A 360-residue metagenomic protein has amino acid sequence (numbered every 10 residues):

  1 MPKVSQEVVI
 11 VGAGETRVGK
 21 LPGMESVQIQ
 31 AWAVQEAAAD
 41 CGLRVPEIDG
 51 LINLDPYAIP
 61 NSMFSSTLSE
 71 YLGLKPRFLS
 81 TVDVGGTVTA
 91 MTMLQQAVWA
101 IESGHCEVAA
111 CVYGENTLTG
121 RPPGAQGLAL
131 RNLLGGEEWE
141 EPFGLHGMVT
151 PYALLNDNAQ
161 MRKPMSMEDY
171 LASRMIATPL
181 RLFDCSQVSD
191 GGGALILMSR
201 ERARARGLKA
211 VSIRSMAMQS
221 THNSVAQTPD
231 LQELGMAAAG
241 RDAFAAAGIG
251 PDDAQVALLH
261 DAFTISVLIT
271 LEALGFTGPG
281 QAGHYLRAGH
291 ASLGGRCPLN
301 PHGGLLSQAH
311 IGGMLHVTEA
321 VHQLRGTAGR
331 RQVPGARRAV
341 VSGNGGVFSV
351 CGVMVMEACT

Functional and structural regions predicted by a protein language model:
P2, L43-V45, S62, L74-Q232 (+3 more regions): Acyl-thioester C-C bond-transforming condensing/cleaving domain
S5, L21-W32, R44-N53, I59 (+4 more regions): Metallocofactor- and cofactor-centric catalytic cores in central/energy metabolism, strongly enriched
E7-P22: Generic N-terminal amphipathic, Lys/Arg-enriched alpha-helix
V9, D49-I52, A110, Q255-L258 (+1 more regions): Conserved beta-strand elements of the Class I
Q35-I48, A239-D253: Phosphate/pyrophosphate-binding loops at sites that engage ATP/ADP/AMP, CoA/4′-phosphopantetheine, polyphosphate
L51-L54, M216-Q219, Q255-T264, L305: A short beta-alpha structural unit
D55-F64, S220-N223, D261: Short, surface-exposed loop/turn segments at secondary-structure boundaries that line and modulate
A238, D242, D252, D261-I269: Feature representing long, continuous alpha-helical segments
